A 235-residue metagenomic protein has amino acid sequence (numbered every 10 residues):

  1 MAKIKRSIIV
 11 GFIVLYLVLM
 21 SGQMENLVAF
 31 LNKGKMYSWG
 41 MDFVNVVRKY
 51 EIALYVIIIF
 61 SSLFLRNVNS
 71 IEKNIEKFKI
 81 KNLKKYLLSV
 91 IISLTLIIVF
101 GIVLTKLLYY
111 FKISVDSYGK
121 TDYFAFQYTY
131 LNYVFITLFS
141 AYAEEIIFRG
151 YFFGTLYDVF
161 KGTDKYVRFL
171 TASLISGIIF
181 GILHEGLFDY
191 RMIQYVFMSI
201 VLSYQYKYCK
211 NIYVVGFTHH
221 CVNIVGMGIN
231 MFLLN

Functional and structural regions predicted by a protein language model:
M1-G11, E72, E76-L83, L87 (+2 more regions): Short, Lys/Arg-enriched, disordered terminal segments
I4-V68: Alpha-helical transmembrane segments in multi-pass membrane proteins
G11-L19, E51-V56, Y86, V90-I98 (+6 more regions): Alpha-helical transmembrane spans of integral membrane proteins, capturing the lipid-embedded, hydrophobic core of TM
G22-A29, T105, E145, R149-G150 (+1 more regions): Short helix-terminus and kink motifs of transmembrane alpha helices, predominantly at the cytoplasmic interface
G34-N45, I71-S140, D158: Juxtamembrane helix-loop-helix connectors linking adjacent transmembrane helices in multi-pass membrane enzymes
I57-S70, I146-D158: Membrane-water interface of transmembrane alpha-helices
I59-R66, G101, T105, F180 (+2 more regions): Structural signal for membrane-spanning alpha-helices in multi-pass inner-membrane proteins, emphasizing helix cores
T129-N235: Transmembrane helix-loop-helix hairpins at the membrane interface of multi-pass integral membrane proteins
